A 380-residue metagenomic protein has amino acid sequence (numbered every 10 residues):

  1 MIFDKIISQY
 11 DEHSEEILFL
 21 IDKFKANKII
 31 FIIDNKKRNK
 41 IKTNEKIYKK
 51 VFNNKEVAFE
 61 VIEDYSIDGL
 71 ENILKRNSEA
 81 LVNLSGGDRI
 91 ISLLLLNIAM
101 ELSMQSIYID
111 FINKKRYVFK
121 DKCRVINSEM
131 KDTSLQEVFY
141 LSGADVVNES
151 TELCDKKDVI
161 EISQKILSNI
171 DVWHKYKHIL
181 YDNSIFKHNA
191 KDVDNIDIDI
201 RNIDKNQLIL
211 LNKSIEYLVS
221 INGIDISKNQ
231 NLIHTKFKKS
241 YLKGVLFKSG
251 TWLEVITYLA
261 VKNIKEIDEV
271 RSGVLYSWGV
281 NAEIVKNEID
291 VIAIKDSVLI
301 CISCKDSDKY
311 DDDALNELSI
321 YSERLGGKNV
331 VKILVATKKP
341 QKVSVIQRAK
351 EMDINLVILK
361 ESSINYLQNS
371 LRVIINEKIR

Functional and structural regions predicted by a protein language model:
M1-I47: N-terminal beta-strand-loop-alpha-helix module at the start of alpha/beta ligand-binding or catalytic domains
D4-K5, K28, E79-L81, V298-I300 (+1 more regions): Structural motif
I7-E12, I33-K36, L84-G86, K305-D306 (+1 more regions): Structural motif
S8-Q9, E56-G69, K305-D308, T337 (+1 more regions): Short beta->alpha junction loops
K28-S85, R89-M104: A broadly used, surface-exposed interaction patch
I33-R38, D110-K115, L334-Q341, S363: Short beta-alpha junction loops
L81, A99-K120: Short, acidic/small-residue loops that bind anionic groups at enzyme active sites
Y140-R380: Intrinsically disordered, low-complexity Ser/Thr/Pro/Gly-rich regulatory segments
